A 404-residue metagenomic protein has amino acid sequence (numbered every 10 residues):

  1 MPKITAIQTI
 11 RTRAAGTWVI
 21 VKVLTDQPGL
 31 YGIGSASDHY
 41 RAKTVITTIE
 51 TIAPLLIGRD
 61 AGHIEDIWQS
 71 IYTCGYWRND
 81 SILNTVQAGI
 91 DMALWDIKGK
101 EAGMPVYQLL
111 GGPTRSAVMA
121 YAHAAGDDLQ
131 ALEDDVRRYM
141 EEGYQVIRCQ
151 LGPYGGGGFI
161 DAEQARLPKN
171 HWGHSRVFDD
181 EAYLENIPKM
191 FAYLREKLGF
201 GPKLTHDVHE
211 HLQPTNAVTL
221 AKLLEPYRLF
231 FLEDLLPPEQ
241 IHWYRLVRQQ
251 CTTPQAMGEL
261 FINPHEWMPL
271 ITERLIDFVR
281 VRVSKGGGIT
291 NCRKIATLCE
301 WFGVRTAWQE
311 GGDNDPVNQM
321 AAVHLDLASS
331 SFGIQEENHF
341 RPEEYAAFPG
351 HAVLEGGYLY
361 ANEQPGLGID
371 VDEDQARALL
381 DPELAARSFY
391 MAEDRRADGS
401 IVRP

Functional and structural regions predicted by a protein language model:
M1-A14, I20, G99-K100, M104-S116 (+1 more regions): N-terminal amphipathic alpha-helix/helix-capping segment at the start of soluble metabolic enzymes
M1-D38, F340-A346, D398-P404: Structured beta-strand/loop patches that form or line metal/cofactor-binding pockets in enzymes
I4, G29, I52, I90 (+8 more regions): Conserved, mostly hydrophobic/aromatic
R13, P28, H63, E101 (+4 more regions): Ligand-binding pocket scaffold of soluble enzyme catalytic domains
V23, T47, I52, D66 (+3 more regions): Shared catalytic-loop signature of beta/alpha-barrel
Q27-A102, D398-R403: Metal- or metallocofactor-binding catalytic centers and their adjacent structured scaffolds across diverse enzyme
A117-R245: Metal-dependent enolase-superfamily TIM-barrel catalytic cores that perform enediolate-based chemistry
L367-P404: Extended hydrophobic packing segments that form well-structured cores
